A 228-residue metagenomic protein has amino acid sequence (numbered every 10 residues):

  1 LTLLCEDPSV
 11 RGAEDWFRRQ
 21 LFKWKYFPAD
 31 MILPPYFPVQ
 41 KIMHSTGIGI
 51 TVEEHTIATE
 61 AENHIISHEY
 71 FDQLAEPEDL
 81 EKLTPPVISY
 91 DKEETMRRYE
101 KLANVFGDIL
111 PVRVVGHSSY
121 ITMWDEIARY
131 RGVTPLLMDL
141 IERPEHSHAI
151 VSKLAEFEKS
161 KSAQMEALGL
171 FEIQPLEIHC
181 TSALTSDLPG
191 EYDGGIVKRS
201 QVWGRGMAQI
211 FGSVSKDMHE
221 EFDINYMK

Functional and structural regions predicted by a protein language model:
L1-E78, R97, N104-S119, E145-H148 (+1 more regions): N-terminal basic, low-complexity leaders that serve as flexible interaction/assembly modules and, when applicable, as
L1-T2, P38, P86-K228: Active-site loop segments of alpha/beta catalytic cores
D72-E81, Y130-T134: Residues forming anionic-ligand binding surfaces in small-molecule and nucleic-acid pockets of primarily soluble enzymes
